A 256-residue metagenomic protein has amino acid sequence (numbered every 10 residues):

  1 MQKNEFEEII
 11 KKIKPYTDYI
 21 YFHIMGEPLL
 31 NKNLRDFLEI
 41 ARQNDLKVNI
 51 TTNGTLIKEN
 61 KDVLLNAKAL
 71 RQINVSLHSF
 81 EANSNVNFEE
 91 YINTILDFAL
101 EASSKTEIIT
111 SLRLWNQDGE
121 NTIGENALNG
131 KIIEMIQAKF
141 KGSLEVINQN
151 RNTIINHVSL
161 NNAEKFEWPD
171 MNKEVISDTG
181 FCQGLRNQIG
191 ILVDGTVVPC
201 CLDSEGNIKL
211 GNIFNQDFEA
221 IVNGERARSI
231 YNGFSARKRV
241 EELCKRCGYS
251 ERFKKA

Functional and structural regions predicted by a protein language model:
M1-N148: Conserved glycine-rich "GG(E/T)P / GGGxP" loop and the immediately following alpha-helix in the radical SAM core
A102-I109, Q137-S177, L202-R252: C-terminal accessory region of radical SAM enzymes
Q183-L185: Short, small/polar residue-rich loop motifs at catalytic or cofactor-binding pockets
Q188: Short hydrophobic/aromatic beta-strand element in the GNAT-like acyltransferase core that lines or flanks the acyl-donor
I191-L192: Short, acidic, Ser/Thr-enriched surface-loop or helix-capping motifs
K254-A256: Short Cys/His-rich "knuckle" micro-motifs
